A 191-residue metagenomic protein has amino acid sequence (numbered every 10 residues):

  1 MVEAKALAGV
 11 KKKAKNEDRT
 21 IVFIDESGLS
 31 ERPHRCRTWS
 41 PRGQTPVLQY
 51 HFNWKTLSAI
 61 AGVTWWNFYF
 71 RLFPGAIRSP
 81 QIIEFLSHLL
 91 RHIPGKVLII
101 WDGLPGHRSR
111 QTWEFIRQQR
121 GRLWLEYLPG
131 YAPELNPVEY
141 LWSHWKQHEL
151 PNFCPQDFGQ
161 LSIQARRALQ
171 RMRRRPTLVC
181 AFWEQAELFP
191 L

Functional and structural regions predicted by a protein language model:
V2-S87, A186, P190-L191: Extended, low-complexity cationic-aromatic segments
N16, P94, Q118-R122: Short, well-ordered coil/turn elements that cap or connect secondary structure elements
E17-I21, V138-L191: C-terminal anion-handling pockets and recognition modules
S30, I77, I99-T112, G130-L135: Acidic, metal-coordinating catalytic cores used for nucleic-acid/nucleotide bond scission and strand-transfer chemistry
T45-H51, R117-P137, F153-C154: RNase H-like polynucleotidyl transferase catalytic core
S58, D102-G103, E126-H148, G159-L161: RNase H-like two-metal-ion nuclease catalytic core shared by retroviral integrases and related mobile-element nucleases
I93-I99: Short, surface-exposed connector motifs at secondary-structure boundaries
